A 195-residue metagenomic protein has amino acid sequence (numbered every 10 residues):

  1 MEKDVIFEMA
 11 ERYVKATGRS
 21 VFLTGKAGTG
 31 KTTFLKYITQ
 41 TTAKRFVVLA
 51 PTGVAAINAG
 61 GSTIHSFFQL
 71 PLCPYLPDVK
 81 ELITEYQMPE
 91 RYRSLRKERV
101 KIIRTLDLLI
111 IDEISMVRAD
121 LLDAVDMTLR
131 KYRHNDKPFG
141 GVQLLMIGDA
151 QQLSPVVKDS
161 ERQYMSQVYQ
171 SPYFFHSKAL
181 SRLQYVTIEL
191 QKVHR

Functional and structural regions predicted by a protein language model:
M1-R195: Conserved ATP-binding/catalytic motifs of P-loop helicase motor domains
